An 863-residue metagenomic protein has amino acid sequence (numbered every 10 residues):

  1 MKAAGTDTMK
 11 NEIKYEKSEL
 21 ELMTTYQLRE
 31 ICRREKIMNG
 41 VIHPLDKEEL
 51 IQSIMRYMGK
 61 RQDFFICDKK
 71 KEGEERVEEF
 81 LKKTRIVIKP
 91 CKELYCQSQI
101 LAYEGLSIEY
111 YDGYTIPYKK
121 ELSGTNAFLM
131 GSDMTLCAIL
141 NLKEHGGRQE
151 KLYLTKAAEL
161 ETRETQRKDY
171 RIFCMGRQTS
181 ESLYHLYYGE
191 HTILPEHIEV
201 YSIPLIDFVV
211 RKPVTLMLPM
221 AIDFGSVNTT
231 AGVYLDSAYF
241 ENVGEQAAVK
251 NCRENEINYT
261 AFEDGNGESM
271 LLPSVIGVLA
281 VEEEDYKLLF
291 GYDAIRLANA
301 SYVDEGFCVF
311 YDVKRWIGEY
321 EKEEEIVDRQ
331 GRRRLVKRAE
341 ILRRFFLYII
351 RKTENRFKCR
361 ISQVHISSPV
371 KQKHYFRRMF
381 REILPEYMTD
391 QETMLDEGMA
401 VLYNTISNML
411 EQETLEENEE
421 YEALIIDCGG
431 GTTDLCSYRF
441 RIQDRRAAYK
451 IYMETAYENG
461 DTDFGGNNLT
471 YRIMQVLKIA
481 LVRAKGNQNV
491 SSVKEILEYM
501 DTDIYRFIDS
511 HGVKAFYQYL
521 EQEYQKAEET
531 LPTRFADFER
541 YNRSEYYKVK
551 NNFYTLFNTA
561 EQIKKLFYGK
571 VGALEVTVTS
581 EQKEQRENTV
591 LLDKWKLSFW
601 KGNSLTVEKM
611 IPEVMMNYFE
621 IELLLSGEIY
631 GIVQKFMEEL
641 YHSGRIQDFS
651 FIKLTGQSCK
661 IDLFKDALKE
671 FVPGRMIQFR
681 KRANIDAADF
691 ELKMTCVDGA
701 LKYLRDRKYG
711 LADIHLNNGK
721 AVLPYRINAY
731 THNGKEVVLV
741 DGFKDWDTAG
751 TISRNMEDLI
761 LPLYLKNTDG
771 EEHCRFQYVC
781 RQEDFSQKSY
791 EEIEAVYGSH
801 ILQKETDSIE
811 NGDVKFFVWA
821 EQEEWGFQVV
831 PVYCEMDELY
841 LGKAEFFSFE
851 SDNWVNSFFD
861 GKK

Functional and structural regions predicted by a protein language model:
K2-D68: Basic helix-extension-helix modules of the SAP/HeH family
T24, I349-Q363, V633-F651: Phosphate/pyrophosphate-binding loops at sites that engage ATP/ADP/AMP, CoA/4′-phosphopantetheine, polyphosphate
F65-H191, K485-Y505, Q678-D807: Acidic, glycine/GT-rich loop-and beta-edge segments that sit at the periphery of enzyme/chaperone cores
D68-S182, K250-V364, S368, K478 (+6 more regions): Phosphate-binding loop and its immediate beta->loop->alpha context in nucleotide/phosphate-handling enzymes
T192-M217, T393-I426, K693-L711: Conserved phosphate-binding catalytic cores of ATP/NTP-utilizing and phosphoryl-transfer enzymes
V209-N242, E305-C308, K314-R315, L410-E454 (+1 more regions): Gly/Thr-rich phosphate-binding beta-strand-loop-beta motif of the actin/hexokinase/Hsp70
S237-L271, R446-N459, R680-I685: Flexible phosphate/Mg2+-sensing switch loops adjacent to catalytic phosphate-binding sites
L342, T470-Q475, I479, K485 (+1 more regions): Helical "lid/coupling" subdomains associated with nucleotide-phosphate turnover
